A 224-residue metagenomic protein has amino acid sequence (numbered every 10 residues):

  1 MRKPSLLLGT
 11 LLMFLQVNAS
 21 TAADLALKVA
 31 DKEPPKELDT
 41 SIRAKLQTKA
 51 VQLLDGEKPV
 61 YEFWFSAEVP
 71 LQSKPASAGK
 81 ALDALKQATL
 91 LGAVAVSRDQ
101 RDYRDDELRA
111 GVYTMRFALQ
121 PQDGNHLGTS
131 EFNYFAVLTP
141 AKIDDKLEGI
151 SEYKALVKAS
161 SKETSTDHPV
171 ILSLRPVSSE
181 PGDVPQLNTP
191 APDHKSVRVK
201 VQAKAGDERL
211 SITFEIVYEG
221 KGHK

Functional and structural regions predicted by a protein language model:
M1-L7: Bacterial N-terminal signal peptides that target proteins for export
G9-Q16: Bacterial N-terminal signal peptides
T21-L82, L138-K224: Primarily secretory-pathway and cell-envelope proteins
K58, T89-L91, L108-A110, E131-N133: Extracytoplasmic
A76-K80, L90-D99: N-terminal post-signal-peptidase region of extra-cytosolic proteins
A84, G124-T129: Short consensus segments that form the blades of beta-propeller domains, in both extracellular/periplasmic
G111-A118: A short tyrosine-centered beta-strand micro-motif
